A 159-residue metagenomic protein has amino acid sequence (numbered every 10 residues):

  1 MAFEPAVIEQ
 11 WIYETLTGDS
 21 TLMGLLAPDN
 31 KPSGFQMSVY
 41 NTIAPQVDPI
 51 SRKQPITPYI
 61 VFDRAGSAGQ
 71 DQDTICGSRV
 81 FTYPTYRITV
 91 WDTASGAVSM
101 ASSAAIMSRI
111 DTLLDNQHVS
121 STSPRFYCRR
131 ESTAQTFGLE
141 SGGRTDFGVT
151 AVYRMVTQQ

Functional and structural regions predicted by a protein language model:
M1-I75, S123: Small/polar-rich, solvent-exposed N-terminal microdomains that initiate assembly or binding
E4, I8, S102, T145: Conserved acidic
K53, G77-R79, G142-R144: Sterically constrained small-residue positions within well-ordered secondary structures of folded domains
G66-G69, A94, T136-F137: Short, well-ordered turn and helix-capping elements at secondary-structure junctions
S78-G96, D146-Q158: Oligomerization/assembly interface segments of phage tail-like spikes and tubes
G96-A105: Short, conserved charged micro-motifs
D111-Q159: Acidic-leaning, charged glycine-interspersed low-complexity segments
